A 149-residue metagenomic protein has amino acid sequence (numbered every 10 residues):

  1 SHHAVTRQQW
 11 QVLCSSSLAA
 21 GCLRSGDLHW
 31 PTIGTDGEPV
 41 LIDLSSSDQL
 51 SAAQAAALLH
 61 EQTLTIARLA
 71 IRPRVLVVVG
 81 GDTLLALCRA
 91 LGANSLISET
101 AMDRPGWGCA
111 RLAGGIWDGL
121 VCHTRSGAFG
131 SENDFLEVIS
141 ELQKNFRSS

Functional and structural regions predicted by a protein language model:
S1-S149: Active-site catalytic microenvironments in core metabolic enzymes, especially phosphate/sugar-handling
